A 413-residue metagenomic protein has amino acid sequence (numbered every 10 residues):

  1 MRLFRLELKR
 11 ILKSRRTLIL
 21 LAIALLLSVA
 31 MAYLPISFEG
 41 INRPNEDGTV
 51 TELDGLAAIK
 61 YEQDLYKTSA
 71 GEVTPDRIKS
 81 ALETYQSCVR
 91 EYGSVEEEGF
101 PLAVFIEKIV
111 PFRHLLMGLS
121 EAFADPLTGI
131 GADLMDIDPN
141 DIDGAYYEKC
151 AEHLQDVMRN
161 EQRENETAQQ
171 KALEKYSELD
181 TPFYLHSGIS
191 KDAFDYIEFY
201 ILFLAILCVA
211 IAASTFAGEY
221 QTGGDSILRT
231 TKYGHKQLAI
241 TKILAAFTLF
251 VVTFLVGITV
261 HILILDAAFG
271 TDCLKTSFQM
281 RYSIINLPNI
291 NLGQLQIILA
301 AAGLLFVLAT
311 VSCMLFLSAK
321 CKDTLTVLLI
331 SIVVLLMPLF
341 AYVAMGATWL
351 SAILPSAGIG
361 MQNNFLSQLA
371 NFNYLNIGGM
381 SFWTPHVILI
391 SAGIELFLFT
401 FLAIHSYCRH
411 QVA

Functional and structural regions predicted by a protein language model:
M1-L18: Aromatic- and glycine-rich beta-strand/loop motifs that create alpha-glucan
T17, F306-M314, N371-A413: Alpha-helical transmembrane segments of multi-pass membrane transporters/translocases
L21-A24, K242, S331: Residue-level recognition of transmembrane alpha-helices in multi-pass small-molecule transporters/permeases
L26-V89, D138-E219, I240-K320, N364-F365 (+1 more regions): Secretory targeting signals
L34, C321-A357: Transmembrane helix segments
T222, T230, M314-L335, C408-A413: Cytoplasmic juxtamembrane regions at transmembrane-helix boundaries
R229-H235: Short helix-to-coil transition segments within interhelical loops that connect adjacent transmembrane helices
W349-N373: Short hydrophobic, aromatic-rich alpha-helical segments embedded in or entering the lipid bilayer of multi-pass
